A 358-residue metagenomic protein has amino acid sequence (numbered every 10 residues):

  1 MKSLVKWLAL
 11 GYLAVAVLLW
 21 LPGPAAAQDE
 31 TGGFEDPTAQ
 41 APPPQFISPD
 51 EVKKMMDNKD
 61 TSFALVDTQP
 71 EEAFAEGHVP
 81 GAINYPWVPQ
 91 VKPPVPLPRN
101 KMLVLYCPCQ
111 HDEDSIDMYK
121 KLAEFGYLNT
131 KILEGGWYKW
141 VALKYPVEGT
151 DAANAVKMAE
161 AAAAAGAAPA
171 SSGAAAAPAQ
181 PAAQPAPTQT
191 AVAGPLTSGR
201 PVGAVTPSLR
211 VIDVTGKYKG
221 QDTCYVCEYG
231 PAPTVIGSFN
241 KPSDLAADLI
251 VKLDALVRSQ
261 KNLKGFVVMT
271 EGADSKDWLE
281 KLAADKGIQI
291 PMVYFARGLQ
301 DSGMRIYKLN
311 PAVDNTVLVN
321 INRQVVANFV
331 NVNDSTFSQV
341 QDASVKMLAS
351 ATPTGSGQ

Functional and structural regions predicted by a protein language model:
K2-Y12, L19-F46, F63, A75-M102 (+1 more regions): Rhodanese-like catalytic fold shared by cysteine-dependent sulfurtransferases and DSP/PTP-type phosphatases
P42-S48, A186-Y225, D244: N-terminal "domain-start" segment that seeds a small globular fold
P49-N58, R210-V235, V251, A255: A short beta-strand-turn-helix
D67, T223-A246, K264-F266: Short active-site neighborhood of thiol/selenol oxidoreductases, capturing the structured segment around
N84-V88, N262-S275, I288-Q300: Thiol-based oxidoreductase modules, predominantly thioredoxin-like and allied folds used for disulfide exchange
R210, L282-P311: Short, internal strand/loop/helix patches that form the active-site neighborhood or redox-interaction surface
Y229, G298-F337: Thiol/disulfide oxidoreductase modules built on the thioredoxin-like
P242-D285: Structural microenvironment flanking redox-active thiols in thiol-disulfide oxidoreductases
